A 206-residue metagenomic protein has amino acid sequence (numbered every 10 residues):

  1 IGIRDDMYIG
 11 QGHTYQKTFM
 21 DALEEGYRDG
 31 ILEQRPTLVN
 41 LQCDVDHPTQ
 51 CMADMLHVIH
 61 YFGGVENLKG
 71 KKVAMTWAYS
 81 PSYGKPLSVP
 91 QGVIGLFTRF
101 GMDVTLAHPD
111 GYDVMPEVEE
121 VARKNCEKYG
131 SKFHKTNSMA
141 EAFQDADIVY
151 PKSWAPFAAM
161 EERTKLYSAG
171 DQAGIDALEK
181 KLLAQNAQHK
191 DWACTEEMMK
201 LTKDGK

Functional and structural regions predicted by a protein language model:
I1-I59: Phosphate/diphosphate ligand-binding glycine-rich loop within oxidoreductases
R4, Y8, C43, H47 (+6 more regions): Glycine- and other small-residue-rich loops at beta-strand/loop junctions that grip anionic moieties
G10, T14, D46-A53, L68 (+5 more regions): Conserved active-site and cofactor/substrate-binding residues in soluble primary-metabolism enzymes
Q16-M20, R28, I94, E119 (+2 more regions): Short amphipathic alpha-helical segments and helix-helix/interface helices
I31-L32, N67-K69, T98, E197-G205: Short, conserved loop/helix-junction motifs that constitute active-site signature segments in enzyme catalytic cores
I59-Q172: Glycine-rich phosphate/diphosphate-binding loop of Rossmann-like nucleotide-binding domains
K152-K206: Glycine-rich phosphate/nucleotide-binding loop
